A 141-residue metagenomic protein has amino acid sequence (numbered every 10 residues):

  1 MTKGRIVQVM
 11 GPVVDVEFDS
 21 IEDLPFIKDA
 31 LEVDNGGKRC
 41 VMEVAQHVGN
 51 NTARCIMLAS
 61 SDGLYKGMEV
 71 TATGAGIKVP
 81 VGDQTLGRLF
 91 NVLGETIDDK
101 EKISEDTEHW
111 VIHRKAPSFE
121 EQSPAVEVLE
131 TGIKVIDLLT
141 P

Functional and structural regions predicted by a protein language model:
M1-I97: N-terminal accessory targeting/assembly segments
V70, I97-P141: P-loop NTPase nucleotide-binding/switch module
